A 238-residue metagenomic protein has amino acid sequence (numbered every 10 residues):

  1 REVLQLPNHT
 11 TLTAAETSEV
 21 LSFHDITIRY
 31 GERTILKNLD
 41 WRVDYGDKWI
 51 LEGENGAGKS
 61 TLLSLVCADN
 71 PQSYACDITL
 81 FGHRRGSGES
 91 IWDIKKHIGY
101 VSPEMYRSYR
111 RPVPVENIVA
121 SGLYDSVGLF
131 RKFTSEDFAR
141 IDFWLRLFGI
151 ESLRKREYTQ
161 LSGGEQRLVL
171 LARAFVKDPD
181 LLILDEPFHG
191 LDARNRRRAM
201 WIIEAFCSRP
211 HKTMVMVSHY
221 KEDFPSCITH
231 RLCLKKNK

Functional and structural regions predicted by a protein language model:
L21-F23, I35-N38, R154: Conserved structural motif at the start of ABC-family nucleotide-binding domains
E52-E54: The feature captures the beta-strand-to-loop junction immediately N-terminal to the Walker
D77-D93: ABC ATPase NBD Q-loop/coupling interface
K132-F133, E157-L161, E165: Conserved ABC ATPase signature
S135-L153: Conserved ABC ATPase "signature" region
L171: Hydrophobic anchor residue at the start of the ABC signature
L182-E186: Catalytic Walker B motif of ABC-type/P-loop ATPase nucleotide-binding domains
